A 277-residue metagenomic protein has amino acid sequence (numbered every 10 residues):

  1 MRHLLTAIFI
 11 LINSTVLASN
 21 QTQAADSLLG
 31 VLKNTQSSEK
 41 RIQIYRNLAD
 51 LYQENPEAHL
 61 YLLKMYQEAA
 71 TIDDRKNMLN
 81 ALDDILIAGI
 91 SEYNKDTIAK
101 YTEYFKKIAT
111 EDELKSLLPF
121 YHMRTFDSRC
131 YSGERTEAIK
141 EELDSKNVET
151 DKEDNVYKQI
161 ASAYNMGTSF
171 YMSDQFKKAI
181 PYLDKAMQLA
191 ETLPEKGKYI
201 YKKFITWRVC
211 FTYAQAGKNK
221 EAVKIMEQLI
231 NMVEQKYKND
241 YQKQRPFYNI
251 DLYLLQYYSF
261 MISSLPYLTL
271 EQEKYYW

Functional and structural regions predicted by a protein language model:
L4-S14: Sec-dependent N-terminal signal peptides
A18-W277: A "functional boundary" signal
